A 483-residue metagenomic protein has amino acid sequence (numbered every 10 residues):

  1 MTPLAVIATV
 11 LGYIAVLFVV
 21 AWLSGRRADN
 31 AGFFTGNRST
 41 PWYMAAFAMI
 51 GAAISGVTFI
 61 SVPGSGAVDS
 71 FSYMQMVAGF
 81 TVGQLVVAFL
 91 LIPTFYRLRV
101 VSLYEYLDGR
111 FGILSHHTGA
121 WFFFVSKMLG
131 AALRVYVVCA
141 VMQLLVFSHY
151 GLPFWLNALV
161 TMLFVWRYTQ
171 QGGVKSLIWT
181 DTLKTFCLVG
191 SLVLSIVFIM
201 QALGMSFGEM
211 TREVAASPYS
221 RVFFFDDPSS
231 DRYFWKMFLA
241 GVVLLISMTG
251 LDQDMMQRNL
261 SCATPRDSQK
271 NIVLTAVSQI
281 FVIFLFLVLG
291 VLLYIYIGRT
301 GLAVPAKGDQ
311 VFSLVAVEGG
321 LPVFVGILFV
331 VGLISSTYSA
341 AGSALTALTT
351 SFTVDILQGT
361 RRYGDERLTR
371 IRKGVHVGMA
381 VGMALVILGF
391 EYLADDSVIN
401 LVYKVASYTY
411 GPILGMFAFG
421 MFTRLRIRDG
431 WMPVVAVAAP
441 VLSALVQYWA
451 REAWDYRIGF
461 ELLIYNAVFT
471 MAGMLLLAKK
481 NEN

Functional and structural regions predicted by a protein language model:
M1-N483: Membrane-embedded helix-loop-helix hairpins and adjacent transmembrane boundary segments in multi-pass transporters
